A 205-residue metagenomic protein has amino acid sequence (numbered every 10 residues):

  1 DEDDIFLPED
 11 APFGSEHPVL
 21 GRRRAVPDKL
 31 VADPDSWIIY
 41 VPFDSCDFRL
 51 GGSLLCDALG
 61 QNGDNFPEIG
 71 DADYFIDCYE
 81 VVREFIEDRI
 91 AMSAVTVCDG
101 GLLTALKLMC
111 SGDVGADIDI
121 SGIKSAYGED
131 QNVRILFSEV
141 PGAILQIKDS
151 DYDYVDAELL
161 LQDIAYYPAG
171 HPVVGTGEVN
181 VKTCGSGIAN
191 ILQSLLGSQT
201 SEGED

Functional and structural regions predicted by a protein language model:
D1-D47, P168-H171: Glycine-rich anion-binding loops of enzyme active sites
D1-S15, D64-P67, Y79-D205: Glycine-/charge-enriched secondary-structure boundary and capping motifs
R22-V26, V41, D47-G52, L103-L106 (+1 more regions): Short helix/loop capping segments that flank catalytic or ligand/cofactor-binding pockets
K29-V31, L55-D57, T183, L196-S198: General N-terminal targeting signals
G51-P67: Gly-rich Lys/Arg/Thr-decorated short loops/hinges at beta-loop-alpha junctions or inter-strand turns that position
G70-D77: C-terminal transmembrane module of polytopic alpha-helical membrane proteins
